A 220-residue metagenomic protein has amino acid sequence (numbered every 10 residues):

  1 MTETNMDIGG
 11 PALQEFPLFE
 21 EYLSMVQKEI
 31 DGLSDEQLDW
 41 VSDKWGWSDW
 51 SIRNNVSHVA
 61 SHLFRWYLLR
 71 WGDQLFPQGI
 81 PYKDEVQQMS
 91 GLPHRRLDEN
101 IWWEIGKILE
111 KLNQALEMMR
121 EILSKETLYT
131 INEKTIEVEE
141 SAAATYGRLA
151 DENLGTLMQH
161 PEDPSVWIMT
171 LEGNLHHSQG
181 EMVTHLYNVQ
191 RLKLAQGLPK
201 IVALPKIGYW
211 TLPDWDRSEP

Functional and structural regions predicted by a protein language model:
M1-P17, S61-E137, L194-P220: Short, helix-capping/interhelical loops that line the mouth of catalytic, cofactor-, or ligand-binding pockets
L13-Q14, W50, N54, W103 (+2 more regions): Positions in alpha-helical segments
P17-E20, S24, R53, S57-A60 (+4 more regions): Generic structural signal for well-ordered, non-transmembrane alpha-helical segments in soluble/cytosolic regions
S24-I52, L69-K83, H94-E99, I122-T170: Helix-loop segments that flank and shape redox-cofactor active sites
G46-D49, W102, L109, Q179: Short, solvent-exposed loop/helix junctions and linker helices that flank or host conserved functional motifs
G173-P199: A hydrophobic membrane-anchoring alpha-helix module
